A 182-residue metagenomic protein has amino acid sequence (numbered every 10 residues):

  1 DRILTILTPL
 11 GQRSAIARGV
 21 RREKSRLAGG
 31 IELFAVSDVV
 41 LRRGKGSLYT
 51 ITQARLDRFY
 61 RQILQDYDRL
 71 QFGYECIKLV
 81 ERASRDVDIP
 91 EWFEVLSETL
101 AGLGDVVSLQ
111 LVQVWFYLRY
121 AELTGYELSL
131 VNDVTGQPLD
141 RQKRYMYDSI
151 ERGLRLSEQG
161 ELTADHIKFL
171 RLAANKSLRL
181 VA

Functional and structural regions predicted by a protein language model:
D1-I3, L7-A182: Non-catalytic alpha-helical scaffolds and adjoining flexible linkers that form interface surfaces for assembly
